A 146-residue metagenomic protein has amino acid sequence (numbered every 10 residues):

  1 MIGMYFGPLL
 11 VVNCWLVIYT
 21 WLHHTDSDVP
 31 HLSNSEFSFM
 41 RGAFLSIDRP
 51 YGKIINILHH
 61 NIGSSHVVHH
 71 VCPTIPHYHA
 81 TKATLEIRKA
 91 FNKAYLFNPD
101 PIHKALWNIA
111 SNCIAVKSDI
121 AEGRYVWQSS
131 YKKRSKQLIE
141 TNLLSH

Functional and structural regions predicted by a protein language model:
M1-H146: Hydrophobic transmembrane helical bundles of multi-pass organellar membrane proteins
